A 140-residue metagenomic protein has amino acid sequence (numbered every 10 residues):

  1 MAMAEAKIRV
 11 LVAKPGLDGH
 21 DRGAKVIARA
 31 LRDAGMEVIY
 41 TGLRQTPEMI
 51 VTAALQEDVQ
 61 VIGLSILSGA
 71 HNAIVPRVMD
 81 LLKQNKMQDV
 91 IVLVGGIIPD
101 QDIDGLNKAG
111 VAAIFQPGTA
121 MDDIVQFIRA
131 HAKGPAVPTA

Functional and structural regions predicted by a protein language model:
M3-K7, M87: Short, flexible coil/linker segments at domain boundaries that flank nucleotide/cofactor-interacting
A13-L17: N-terminal pre-triad scaffold of radical SAM enzymes
A24-R129, K133-G134: Cofactor-cradling patches in redox/metallo enzymes
P138-A140: CheY-like receiver
